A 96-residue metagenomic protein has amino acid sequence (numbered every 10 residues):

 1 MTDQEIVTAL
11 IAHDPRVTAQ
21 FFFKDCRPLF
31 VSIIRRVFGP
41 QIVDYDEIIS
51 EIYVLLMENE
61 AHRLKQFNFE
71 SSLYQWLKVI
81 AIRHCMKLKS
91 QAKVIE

Functional and structural regions predicted by a protein language model:
M1-I6: Acidic, Ser/Thr- and Pro/Gly-rich low-complexity regulatory segments
T8-R35, V43: A short, charge-rich alpha-helical start-of-domain segment used by transcription regulators
I11-A12, R36-P40, S50-E70, Q91-A92: Sigma70-family region 2
I33, L55, H84-L88: Short alpha-helical functional segments enriched in proximate histidine and acidic residues
V43, S71-Q75: Conserved catalytic/ATP-binding subdomain
Y45-I49: Short amphipathic alpha-helix in the helical subdomain of ABC transporter nucleotide-binding domains
V79-E96: Arg/Lys-rich amphipathic alpha helix in sigma70-family domain 2
